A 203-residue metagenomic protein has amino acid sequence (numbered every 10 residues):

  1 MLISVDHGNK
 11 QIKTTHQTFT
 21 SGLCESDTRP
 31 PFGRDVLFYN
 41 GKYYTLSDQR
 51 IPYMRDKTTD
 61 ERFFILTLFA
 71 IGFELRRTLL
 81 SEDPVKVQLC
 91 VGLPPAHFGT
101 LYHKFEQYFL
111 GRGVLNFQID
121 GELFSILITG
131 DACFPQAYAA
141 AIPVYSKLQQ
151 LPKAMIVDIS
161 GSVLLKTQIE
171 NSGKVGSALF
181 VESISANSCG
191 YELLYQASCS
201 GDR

Functional and structural regions predicted by a protein language model:
M1-I156, K174-E192, R203: Nucleotide/phosphate-binding catalytic cleft detector across ATP-hydrolyzing and phosphate-transferring enzymes
V157-S162: Active-site-proximal alpha-helical scaffolds that flank and shape metal-associated catalytic sites
L165-T167: A structural feature that tracks compact, well-ordered secondary-structure segments with a strong bias toward
E170: Hydrophobic, well-structured mid-protein blocks that either form specific transmembrane helices
A197-R203: ATP-binding/phosphotransfer module of carbohydrate and carboxylate kinases, centering on a glycine-rich
